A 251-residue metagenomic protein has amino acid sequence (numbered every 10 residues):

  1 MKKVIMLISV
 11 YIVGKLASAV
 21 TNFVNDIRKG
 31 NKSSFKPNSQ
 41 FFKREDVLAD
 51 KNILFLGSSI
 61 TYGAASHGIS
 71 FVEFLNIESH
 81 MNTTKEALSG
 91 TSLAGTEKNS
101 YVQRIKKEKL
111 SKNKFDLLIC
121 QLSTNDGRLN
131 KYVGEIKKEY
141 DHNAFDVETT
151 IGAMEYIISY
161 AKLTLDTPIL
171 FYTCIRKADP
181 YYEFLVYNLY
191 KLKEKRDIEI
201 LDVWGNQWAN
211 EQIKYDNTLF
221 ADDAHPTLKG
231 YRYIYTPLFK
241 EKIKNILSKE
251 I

Functional and structural regions predicted by a protein language model:
M1-L56, I60-H67, I77, S111-D116 (+7 more regions): N-terminal secretory targeting modules
G30-S34, L93-K98, V147: Short, flexible loop segments at the rims of nucleotide/cofactor-binding pockets, characterized by
N52-L54, I60-D141: Conserved SGNH/GDSL esterase-like catalytic core that processes O-acyl groups on lipids and polysaccharides
V102-I251: Alpha-helical cap/lid subdomain in secreted, periplasmic, or secretory-pathway luminal O-acyl-processing enzymes
